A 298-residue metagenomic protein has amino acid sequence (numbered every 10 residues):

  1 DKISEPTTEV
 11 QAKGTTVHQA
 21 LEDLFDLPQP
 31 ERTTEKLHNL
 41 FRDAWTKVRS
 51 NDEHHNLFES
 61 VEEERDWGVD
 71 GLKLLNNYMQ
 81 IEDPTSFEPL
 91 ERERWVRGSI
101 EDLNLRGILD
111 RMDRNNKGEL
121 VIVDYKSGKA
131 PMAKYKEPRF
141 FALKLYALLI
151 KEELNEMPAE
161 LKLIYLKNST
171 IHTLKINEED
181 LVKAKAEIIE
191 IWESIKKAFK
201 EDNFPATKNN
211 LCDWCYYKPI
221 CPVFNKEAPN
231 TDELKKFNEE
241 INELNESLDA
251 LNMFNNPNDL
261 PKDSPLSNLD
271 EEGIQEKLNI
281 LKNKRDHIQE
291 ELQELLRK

Functional and structural regions predicted by a protein language model:
D1-F25, N39-R42: Alpha-helical oligomerization interfaces and scaffolds
D1-G14, E243, L248-A250, F254 (+4 more regions): C-terminal, charged and often intrinsically disordered regions of DNA end-processing helicases and nucleases
K2-E9, D26-R32, M132-Y135, E201-F204: Short, polar/flexible loop-turn hinges at active-site or ligand-entry regions and domain interfaces
P6-G14, L57-G68, P205: Conserved phosphate/pyrophosphate-binding and hydrolysis machinery centered on Walker-type P-loop NTPases, extending
E9, K13, V17, W67 (+3 more regions): Hydrophobic (often cysteine-bearing) scaffold residues that line and stabilize catalytic clefts of nucleotide/cofactor
A20-R92, F254-E272, K277, K284-H287 (+1 more regions): A non-catalytic, helix-rich entry segment at domain boundaries
E35, K117, I150-G273: Metal-dependent nuclease catalytic regions and adjoining charged, substrate-binding loops involved in nucleic-acid end
L90, R94-E190: Mg2+/Mn2+-dependent nuclease catalytic core
